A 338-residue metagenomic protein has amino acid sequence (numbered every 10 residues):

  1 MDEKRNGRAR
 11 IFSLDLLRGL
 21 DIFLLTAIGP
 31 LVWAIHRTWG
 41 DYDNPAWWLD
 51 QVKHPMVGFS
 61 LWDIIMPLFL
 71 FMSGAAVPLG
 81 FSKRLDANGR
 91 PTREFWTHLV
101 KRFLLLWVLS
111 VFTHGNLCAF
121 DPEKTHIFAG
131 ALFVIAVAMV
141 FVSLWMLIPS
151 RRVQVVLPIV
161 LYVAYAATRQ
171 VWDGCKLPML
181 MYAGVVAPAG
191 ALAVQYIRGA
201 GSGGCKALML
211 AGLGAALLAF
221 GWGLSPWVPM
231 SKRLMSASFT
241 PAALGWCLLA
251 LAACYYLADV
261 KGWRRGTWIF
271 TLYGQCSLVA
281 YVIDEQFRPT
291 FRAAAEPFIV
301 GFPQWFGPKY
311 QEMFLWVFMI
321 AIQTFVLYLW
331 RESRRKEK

Functional and structural regions predicted by a protein language model:
M1-K338: Alpha-helical transmembrane segments and their immediate juxtamembrane cytosolic regions
